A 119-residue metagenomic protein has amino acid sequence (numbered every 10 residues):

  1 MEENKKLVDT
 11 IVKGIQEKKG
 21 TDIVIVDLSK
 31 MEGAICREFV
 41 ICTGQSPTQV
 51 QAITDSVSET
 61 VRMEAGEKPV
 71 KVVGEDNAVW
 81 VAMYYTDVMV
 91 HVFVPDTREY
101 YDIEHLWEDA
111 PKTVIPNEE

Functional and structural regions predicted by a protein language model:
M1-I35, G44-V81, P95-D96, L106-E119: Polybasic/polar functional segments that serve as interface/processing modules
R37, D87: Conserved acidic residues
M83-Y85: Active-site beta-strand termini and strand-to-loop segments that position acidic
E99-D102: Switch/connector loops and helix/strand junctions flanking conserved nucleotide-binding motifs in nucleotide-processing
